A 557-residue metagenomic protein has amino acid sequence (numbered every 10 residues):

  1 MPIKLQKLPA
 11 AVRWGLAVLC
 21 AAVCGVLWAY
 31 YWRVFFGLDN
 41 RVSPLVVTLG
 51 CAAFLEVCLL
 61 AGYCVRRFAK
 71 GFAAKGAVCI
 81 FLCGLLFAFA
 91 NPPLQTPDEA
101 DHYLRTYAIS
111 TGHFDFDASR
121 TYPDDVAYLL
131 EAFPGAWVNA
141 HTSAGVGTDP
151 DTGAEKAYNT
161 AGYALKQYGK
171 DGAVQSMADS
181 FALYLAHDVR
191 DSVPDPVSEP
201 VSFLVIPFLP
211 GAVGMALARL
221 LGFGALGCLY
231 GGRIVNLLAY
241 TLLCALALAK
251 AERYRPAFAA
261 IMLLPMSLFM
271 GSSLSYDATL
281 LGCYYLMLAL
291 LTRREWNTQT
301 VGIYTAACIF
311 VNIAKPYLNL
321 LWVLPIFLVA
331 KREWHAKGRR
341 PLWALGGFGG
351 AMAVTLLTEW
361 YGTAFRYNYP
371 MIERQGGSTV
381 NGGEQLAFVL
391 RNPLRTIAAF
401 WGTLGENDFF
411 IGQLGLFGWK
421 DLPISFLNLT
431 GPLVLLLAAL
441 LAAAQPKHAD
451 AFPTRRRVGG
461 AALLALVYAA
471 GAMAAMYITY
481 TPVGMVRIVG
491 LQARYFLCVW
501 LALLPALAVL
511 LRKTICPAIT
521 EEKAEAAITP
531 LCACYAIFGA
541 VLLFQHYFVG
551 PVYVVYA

Functional and structural regions predicted by a protein language model:
R13-A17, G71, F223-L226, A245-P265: Transmembrane-helix signature of polytopic, membrane-embedded enzymes that assemble or transfer cell-envelope glycans
V23-G50, A353-V354, Y361-I372, A518-A557: Transmembrane helical bundles and short interhelical boundary loops of multi-pass, membrane-embedded
L60, Y230-Y254: Transmembrane-helix motifs of polytopic, lipid-linked glycan transferases
H113-L229: Interfacial juxtamembrane loops and adjacent helix segments that form the catalytic/substrate-binding surfaces
L246, T279-W296, L503-A506: Specific aromatic-rich, kink-prone transmembrane helix
F269-G271, T300-P316, L320-F327, G350: Membrane-interface alpha helices of multi-pass inner-membrane proteins
L290-Q299, L321-M352: Perimembrane helix-loop-helix junctions
E359-P446, V554: Membrane-lumen/periplasm interface segments of multi-pass, membrane-embedded glycan/lipid transferases
